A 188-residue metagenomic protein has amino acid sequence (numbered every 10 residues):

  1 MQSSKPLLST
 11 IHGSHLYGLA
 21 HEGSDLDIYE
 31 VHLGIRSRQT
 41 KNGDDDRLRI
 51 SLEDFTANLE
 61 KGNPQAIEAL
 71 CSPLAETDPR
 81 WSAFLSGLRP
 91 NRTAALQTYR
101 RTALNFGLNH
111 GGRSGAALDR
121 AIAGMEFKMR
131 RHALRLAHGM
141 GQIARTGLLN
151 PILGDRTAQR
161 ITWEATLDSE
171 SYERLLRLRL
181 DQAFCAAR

Functional and structural regions predicted by a protein language model:
M1-H15: Helical scaffold of the NTase/Pol beta-like nucleotidyltransferase catalytic core
S4, H21-G23, K128: A generic fold-level signal
L8-I11, E68-A69, Q142-T146: A structural signal for short, well-ordered beta-strand segments and their strand-loop junctions that often border
H15-D46, A133: Catalytic metal-binding acidic patch
I35, G62, I143: Phosphate/oxyanion-binding loops and surfaces in catalytic or ligand/nucleic-acid-binding neighborhoods
I35, S51, D168-S171: Helix N-cap and loop-to-helix transition residues
Q39-G112: A basic- and aromatic-enriched beta-loop-alpha substructure that forms the phosphate/nucleotide- and DNA/RNA-contacting
P79-R188: Conserved nucleotidyltransferase catalytic core and NTase-mimicking acidic/glycine-rich helix/loop elements in nucleic
